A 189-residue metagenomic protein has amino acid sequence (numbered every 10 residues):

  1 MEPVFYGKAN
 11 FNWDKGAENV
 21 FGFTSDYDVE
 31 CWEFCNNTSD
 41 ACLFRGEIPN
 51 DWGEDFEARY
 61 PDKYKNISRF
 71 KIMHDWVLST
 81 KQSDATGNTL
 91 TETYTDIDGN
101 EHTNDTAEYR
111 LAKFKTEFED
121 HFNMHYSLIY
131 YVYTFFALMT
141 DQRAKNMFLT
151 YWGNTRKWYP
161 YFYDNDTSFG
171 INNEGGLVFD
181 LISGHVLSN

Functional and structural regions predicted by a protein language model:
M1-N189: Phosphate/dinucleotide-binding and metal-coordinating scaffold of catalytic cores in nucleotide-dependent enzymes
